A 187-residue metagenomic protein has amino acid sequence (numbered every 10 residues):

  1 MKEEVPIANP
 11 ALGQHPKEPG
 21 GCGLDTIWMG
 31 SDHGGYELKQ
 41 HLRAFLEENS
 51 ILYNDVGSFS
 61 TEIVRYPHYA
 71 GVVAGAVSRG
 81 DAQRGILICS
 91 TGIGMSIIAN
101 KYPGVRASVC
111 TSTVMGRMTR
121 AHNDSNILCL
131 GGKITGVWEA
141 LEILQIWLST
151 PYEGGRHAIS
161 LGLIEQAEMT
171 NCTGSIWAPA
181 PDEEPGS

Functional and structural regions predicted by a protein language model:
M1-P6: Helix-enriched interaction subdomains in cytosolic or periplasmic regions, typified by TIR/SEFIR signaling/NADase cores
N9, P16-G23, W28-G30, G34-G35 (+1 more regions): C-terminal binding/interaction regions
W28-N49: Glycine-rich phosphate/diphosphate-binding loop of Rossmann-like nucleotide-binding domains
N49, Y102-P103, N123: Short, structured coil segments at secondary-structure junctions
L52-I63: A short beta-strand-loop structural module common to alpha/beta enzyme folds
Y69-V109: Helix-adjacent hinge/juxtasegments
